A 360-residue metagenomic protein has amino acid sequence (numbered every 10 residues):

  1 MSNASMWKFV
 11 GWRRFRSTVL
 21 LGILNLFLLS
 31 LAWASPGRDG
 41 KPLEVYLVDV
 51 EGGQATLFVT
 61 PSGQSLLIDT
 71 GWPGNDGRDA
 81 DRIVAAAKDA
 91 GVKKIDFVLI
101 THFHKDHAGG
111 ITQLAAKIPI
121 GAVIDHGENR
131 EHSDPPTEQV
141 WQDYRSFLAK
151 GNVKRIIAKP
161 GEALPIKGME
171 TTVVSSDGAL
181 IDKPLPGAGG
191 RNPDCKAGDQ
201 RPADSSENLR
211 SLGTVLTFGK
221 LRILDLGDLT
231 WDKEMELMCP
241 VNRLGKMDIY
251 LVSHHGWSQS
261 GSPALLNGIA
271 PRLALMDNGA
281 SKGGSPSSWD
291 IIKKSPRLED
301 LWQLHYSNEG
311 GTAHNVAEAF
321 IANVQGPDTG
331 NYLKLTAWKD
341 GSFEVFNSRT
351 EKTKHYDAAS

Functional and structural regions predicted by a protein language model:
M1-F15: N-terminal secretory signal peptides that target proteins for export/translocation
A4, T18, A32-A34: Ala/Thr-enriched low-complexity intrinsically disordered regions
R14-S17, G256: Hydrophobic alpha-helical segments, especially transmembrane helices and their immediate juxtamembrane helical caps
T18-S30: Bacterial N-terminal signal peptides
W33-S360: Non-globular, low-confidence helical/coil segments that flank catalytic cores
